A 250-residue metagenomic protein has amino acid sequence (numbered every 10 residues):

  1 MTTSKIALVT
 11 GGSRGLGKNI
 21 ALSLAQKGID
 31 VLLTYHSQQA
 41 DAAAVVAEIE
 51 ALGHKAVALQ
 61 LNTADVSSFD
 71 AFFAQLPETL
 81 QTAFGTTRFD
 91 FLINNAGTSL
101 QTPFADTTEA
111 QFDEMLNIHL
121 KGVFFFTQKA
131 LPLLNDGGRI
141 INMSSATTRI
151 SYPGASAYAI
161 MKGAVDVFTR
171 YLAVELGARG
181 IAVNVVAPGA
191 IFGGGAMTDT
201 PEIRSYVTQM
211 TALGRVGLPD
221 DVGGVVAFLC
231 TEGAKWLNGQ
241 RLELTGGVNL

Functional and structural regions predicted by a protein language model:
S13-G15: Conserved glycine-rich cofactor-binding loop
P103-F104, T108-L116, A196, V207: Substrate-binding pocket helix/loop in short-chain dehydrogenase/reductase
T127, M161, T169: Active-site helix of classical SDR
P132, V174-E175, K235: Alpha-helical segment proximal to the catalytic Tyr-Lys
S145: Residue(s) in the substrate-gating loop at a strand-loop-helix junction that position the organic substrate next
I150, A227, N238-L250: Short C-terminal tail/terminal secondary-structure segment of NAD(P)H-dependent dehydrogenase/reductase domains
G177, A182, L237-G239: Short, small/polar-rich loop/turn modules that mediate ligand/substrate recognition or access, typified
